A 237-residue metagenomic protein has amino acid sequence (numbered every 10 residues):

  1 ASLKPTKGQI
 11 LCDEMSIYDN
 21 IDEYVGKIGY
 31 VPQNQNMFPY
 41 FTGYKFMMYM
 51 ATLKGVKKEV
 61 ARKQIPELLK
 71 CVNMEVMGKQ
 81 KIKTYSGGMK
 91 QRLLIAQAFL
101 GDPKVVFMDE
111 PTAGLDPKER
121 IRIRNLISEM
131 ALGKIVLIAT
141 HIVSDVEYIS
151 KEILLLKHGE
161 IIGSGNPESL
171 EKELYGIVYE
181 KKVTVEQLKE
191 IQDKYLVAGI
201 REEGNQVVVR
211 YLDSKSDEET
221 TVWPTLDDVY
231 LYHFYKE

Functional and structural regions predicted by a protein language model:
G8-D19, E23-Y24: Conserved ABC transporter NBD signature motif
M48, T52, E59-M77: Conserved ABC ATPase "signature" region
K81-Y85: Conserved ABC ATPase signature
I95: Hydrophobic anchor residue at the start of the ABC signature
V106-D109: Catalytic Walker B motif of ABC-type/P-loop ATPase nucleotide-binding domains
T112-A113, V143: Short loop immediately C-terminal to the Walker-B catalytic DE motif in ABC-type ATPase nucleotide-binding domains
R122-V209: ABC transporter nucleotide-binding domain
